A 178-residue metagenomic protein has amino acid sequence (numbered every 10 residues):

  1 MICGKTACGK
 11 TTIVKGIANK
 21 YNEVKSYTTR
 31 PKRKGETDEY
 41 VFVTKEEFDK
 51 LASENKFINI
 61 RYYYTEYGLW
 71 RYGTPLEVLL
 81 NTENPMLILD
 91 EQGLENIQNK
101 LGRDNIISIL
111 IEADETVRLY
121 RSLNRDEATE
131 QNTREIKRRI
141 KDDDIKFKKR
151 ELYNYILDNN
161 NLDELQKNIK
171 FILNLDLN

Functional and structural regions predicted by a protein language model:
I2: Hydrophobic anchor at the beta1->P-loop junction of P-loop NTPases
K5: P-loop (Walker A) phosphate-binding loop of NTP-binding proteins
K10: Conserved lysine of the Walker
I13-V14: Post-Walker A alpha-helix
N19-S26, K45: Post-Walker A helix-loop "phosphate-sensing" segment adjacent to the P-loop in P-loop NTPases
T28-P85, D90-G93: ATP-dependent small-molecule kinase phosphotransfer cores that center on conserved nucleotide phosphate-binding segments
N84-E91, L101-N124, D158: Conserved phosphate-donor/acceptor-positioning beta-strand/loop module used by diverse small-molecule
E127-I172: Small-molecule kinase domains that catalyze NTP-dependent phosphoryl transfer to phosphate-bearing small molecules
